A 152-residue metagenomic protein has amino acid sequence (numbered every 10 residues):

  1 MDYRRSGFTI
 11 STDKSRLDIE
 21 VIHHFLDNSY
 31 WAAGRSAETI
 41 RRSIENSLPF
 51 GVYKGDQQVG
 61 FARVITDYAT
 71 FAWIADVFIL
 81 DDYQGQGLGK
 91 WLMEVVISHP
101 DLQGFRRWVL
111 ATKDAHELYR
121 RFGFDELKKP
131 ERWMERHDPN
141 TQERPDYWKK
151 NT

Functional and structural regions predicted by a protein language model:
M1-R35, P130, P145-T152: Short amphipathic alpha-helix that is part of the acyltransferase structural core
E38-G55, G60-F78: A conserved beta-strand-loop-helix scaffold within acyl/acetyltransferase catalytic domains
Y83-L92: Conserved acetyl-CoA pyrophosphate-binding loop and the N-cap/start of the following alpha-helix in GNAT-like
L102-D138: Conserved active-site alpha-helix within GNAT-family acetyltransferase domains
N140-E143: Short helix-loop capping/hinge motifs at secondary-structure junctions, enriched in acidic/polar residues
